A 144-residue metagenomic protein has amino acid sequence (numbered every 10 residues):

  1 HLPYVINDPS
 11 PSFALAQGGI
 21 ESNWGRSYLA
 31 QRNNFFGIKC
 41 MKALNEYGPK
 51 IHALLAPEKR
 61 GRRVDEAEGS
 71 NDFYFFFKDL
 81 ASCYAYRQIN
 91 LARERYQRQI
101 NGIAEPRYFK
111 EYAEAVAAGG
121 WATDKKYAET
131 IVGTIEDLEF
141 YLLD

Functional and structural regions predicted by a protein language model:
H1-D144: Catalytic cores of secreted/periplasmic lytic hydrolases that degrade extracellular macromolecules
